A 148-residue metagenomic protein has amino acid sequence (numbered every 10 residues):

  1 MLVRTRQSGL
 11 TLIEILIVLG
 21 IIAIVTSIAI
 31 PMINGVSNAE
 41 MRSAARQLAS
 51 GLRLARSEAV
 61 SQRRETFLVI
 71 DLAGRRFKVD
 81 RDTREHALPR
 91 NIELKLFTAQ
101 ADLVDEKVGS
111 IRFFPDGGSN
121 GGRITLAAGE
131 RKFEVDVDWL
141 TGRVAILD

Functional and structural regions predicted by a protein language model:
M1-R6, L16, I24, I28-S57 (+2 more regions): N-terminal helix-rich module
